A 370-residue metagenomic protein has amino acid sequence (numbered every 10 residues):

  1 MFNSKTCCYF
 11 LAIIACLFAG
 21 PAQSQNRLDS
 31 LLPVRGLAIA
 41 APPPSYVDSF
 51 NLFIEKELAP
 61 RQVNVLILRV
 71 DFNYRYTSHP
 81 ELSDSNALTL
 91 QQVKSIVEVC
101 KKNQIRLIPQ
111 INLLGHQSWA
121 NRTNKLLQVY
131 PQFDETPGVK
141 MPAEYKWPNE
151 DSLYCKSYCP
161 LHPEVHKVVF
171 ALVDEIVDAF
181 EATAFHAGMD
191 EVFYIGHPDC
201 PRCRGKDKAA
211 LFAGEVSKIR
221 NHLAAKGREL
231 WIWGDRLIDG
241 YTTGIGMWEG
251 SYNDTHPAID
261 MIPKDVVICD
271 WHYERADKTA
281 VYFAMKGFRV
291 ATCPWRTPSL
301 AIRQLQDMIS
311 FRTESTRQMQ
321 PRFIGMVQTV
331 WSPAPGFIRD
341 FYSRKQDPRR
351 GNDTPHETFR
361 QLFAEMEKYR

Functional and structural regions predicted by a protein language model:
M1-N26: Bacterial Sec-dependent N-terminal signal peptides
S4, A22, N51-F53, Q304-L305 (+1 more regions): Composition- and surface-driven signal marking solvent-exposed, interaction-prone regions in large proteins
A15, L28-S30, D178, I259: Sterically constrained small-residue positions within well-ordered secondary structures of folded domains
F18, A41, V70, M189 (+2 more regions): Residues that line or immediately flank small-molecule/substrate-binding pockets and catalytic motifs
Q25-K56, P60-R61, V65, T136-V139 (+5 more regions): N-terminal hydrophobic targeting/anchoring segments and the immediately downstream early-domain regions of hydrolases
A38-S251, I259-D260, V266: Aromatic-lined carbohydrate-binding surfaces of glycoside hydrolases
A179, P201-Q361: Catalytic-core regions of glycoside hydrolase
Y369-R370: Catalytic domains of carbohydrate-active enzymes that cleave complex glycans
